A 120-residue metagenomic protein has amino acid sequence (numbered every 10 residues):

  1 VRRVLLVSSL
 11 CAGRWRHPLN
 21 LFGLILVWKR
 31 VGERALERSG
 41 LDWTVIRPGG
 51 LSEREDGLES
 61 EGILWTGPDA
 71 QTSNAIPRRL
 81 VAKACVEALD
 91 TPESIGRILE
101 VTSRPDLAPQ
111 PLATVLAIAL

Functional and structural regions predicted by a protein language model:
R2-L120: Oxidoreductase cofactor-interface core, primarily capturing Rossmann-like NAD(P)-dependent enzymes
